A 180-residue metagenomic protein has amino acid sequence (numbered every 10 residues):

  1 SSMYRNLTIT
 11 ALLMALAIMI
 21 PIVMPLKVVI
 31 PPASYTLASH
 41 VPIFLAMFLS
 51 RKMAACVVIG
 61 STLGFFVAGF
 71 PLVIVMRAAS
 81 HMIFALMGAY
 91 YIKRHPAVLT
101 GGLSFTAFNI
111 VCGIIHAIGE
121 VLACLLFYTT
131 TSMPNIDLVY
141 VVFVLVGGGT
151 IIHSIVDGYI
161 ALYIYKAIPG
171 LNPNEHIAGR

Functional and structural regions predicted by a protein language model:
S1-R180: Loop-helix junctions at membrane interfaces
